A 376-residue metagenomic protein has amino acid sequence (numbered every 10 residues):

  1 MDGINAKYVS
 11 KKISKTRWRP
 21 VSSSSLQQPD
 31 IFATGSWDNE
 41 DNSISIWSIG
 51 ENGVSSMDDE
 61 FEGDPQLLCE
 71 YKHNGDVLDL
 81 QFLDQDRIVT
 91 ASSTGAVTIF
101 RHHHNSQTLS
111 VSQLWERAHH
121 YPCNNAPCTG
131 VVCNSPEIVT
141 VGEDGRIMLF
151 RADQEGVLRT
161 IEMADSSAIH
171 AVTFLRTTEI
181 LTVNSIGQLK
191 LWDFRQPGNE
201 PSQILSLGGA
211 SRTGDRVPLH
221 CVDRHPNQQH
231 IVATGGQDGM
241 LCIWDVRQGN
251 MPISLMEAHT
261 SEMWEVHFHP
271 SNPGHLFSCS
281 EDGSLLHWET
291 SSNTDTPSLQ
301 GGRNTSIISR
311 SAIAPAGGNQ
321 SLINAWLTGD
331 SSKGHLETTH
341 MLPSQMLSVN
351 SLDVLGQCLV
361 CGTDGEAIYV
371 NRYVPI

Functional and structural regions predicted by a protein language model:
M1-K7, S24-C69, G95-Q113: Beta-propeller domains
N5-K7, L68-Y71, L114-P122, R159-A164 (+4 more regions): Short C-terminal beta-strands that terminate individual repeats in beta-propeller domains, predominantly WD40 blades
K11-S23, G75-F82, A118-N134, S166-F174 (+6 more regions): Canonical WD40 repeat/beta-propeller blade segments in eukaryotic WD-repeat proteins
S23-T34, D86-V89, S135-V139, T177-L181 (+9 more regions): Structural hallmark of WD40 beta-propellers
D38-S45, T94-T98, T129, D144-M148 (+8 more regions): Short coil/turn segments within WD40 beta-propeller repeats
G50, H102-N105, A152-E155, F194-P197 (+3 more regions): Short loop/turn segments that connect beta-strands within beta-propeller blades
H102-E137, G145, T160-A168: Asp-box/WD-like beta-propeller blade repeats and closely related beta-sheet repeat scaffolds
N350-I376: Blade-level signature of beta-propeller repeat domains, shared across WD40, Kelch, NHL, RCC1 and BNR/Asp-box propellers
